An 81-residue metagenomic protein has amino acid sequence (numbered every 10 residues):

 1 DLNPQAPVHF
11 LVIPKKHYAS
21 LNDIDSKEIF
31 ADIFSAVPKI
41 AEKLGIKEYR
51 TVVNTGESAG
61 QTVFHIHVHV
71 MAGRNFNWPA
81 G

Functional and structural regions predicted by a protein language model:
D1-G81: HIT superfamily nucleotide-processing domains
